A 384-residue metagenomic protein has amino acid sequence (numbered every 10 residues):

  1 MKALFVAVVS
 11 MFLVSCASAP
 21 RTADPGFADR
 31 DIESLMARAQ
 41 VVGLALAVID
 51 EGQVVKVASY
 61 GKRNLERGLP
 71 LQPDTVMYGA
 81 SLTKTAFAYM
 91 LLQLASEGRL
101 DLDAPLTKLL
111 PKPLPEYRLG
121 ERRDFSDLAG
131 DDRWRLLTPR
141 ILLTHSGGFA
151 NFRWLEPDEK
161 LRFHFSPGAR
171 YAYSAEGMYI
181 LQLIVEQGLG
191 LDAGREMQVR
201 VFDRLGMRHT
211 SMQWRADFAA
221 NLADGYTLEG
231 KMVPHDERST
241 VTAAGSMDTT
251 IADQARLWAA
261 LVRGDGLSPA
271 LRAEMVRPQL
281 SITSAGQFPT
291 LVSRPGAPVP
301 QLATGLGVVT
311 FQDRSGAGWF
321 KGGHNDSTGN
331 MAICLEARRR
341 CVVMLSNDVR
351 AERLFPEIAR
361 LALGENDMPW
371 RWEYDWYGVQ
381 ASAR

Functional and structural regions predicted by a protein language model:
M1-L4: Positively charged n-region of N-terminal signal peptides that target proteins for export
V6-S15: Bacterial N-terminal signal peptides
C16-A58, A169-R170, E186-L191, R195-Q198 (+2 more regions): Catalytic loop of the DD-peptidase/beta-lactamase superfamily, centered on the K-T-G motif and neighboring
V57-Y60, F152-P157, Q213-R215, F355: Short, solvent-exposed loop/turn and secondary-structure capping segments
K62-A175, Q182, L189-L191, A223: Active-site-proximal loop and beta-strand segments within enzyme catalytic domains
L114, D203-H209, Q279: Long, well-ordered core segments of solenoidal/helical folds
R135, G177, T250-D253: An acidic site on a long C-lobe helix of protein kinase domains
L155-H164, G225-S239, R314: The feature captures the short pre-catalytic strand/loop hairpin that immediately precedes and shapes the active-site
